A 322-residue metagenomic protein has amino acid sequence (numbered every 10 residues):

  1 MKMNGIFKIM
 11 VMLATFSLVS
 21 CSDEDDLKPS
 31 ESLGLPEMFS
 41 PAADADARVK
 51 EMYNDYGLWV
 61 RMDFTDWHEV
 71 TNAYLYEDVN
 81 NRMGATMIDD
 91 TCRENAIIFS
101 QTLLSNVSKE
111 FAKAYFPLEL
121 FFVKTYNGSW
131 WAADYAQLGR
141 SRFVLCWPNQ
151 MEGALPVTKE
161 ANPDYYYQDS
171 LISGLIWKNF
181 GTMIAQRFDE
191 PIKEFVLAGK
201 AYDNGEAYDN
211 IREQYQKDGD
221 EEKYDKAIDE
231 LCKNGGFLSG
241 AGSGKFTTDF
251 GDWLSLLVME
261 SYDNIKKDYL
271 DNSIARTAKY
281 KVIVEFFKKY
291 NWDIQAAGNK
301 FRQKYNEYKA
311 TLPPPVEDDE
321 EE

Functional and structural regions predicted by a protein language model:
N4-M12: Sec-dependent signal peptide recognition, specifically the positively charged N-region followed immediately by
S17-S20: C-terminal motif of bacterial Sec signal peptides marking the signal peptidase cleavage site
S22-F111, N272-E322: Acidic/polar, low-complexity intrinsically disordered N-terminal segments immediately downstream of a Sec signal
T86-E94, Y166-L175, K245: Soluble non-cytosolic domains of exported or imported proteins
R93-V144: Auxiliary, metal-adjacent structural segments of Zn-dependent hydrolase domains
S129-A136, S141-P163, N291, N299-N306: Structured domain cores in non-transmembrane regions
L145, Q150-Y202: Active-site recognition of the HExxH zinc-binding catalytic motif
N204-E322: Metalloprotease/metallohydrolase-associated module, dominated by Zn2+-dependent proteases
